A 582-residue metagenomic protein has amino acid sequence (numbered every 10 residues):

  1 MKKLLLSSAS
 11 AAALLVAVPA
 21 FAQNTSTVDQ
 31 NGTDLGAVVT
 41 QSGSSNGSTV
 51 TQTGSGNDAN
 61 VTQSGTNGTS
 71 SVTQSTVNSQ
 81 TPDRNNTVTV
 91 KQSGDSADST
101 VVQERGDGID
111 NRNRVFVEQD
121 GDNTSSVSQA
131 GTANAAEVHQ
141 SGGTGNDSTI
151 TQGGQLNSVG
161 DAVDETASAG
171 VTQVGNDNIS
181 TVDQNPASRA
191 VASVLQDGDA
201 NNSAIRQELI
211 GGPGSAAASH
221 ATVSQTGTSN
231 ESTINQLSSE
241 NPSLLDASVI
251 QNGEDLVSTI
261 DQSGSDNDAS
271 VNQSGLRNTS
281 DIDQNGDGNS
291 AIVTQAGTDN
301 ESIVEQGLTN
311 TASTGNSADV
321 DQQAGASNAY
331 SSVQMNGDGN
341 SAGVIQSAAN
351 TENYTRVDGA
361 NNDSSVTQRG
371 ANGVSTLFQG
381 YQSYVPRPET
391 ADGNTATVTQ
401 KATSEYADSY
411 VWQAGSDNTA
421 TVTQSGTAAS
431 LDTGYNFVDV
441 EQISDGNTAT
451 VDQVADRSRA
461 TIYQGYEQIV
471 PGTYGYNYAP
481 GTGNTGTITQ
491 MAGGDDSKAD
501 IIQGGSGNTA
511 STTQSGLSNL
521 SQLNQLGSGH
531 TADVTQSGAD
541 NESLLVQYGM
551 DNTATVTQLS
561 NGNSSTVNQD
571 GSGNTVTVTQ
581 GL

Functional and structural regions predicted by a protein language model:
M1-Q23: Gram-negative bacterial Sec-dependent N-terminal signal peptides
Q23-L582: Low-complexity repeat regions of mature extracellularly deployed or surface/particle-associated proteins
